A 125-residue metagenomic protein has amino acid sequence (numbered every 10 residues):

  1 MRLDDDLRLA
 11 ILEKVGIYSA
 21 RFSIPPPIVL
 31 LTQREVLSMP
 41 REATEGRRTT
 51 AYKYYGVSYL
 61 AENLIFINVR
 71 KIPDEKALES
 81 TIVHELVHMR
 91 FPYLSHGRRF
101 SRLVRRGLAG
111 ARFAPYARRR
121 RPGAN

Functional and structural regions predicted by a protein language model:
M1-E79, M89-N125: Active-site-proximal or metal-binding-adjacent scaffold patches in catalytic folds
I82: A conserved beta-strand element that flanks and buttresses the S-adenosyl-L-methionine
E85: Walker B catalytic acidic pair
